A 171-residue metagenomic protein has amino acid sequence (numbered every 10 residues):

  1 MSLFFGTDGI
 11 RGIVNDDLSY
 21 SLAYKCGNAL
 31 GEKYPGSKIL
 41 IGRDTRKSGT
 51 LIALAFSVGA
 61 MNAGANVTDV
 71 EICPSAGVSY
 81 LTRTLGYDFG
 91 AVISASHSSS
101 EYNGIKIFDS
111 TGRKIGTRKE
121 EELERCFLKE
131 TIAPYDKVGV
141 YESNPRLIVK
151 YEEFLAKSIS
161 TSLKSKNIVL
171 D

Functional and structural regions predicted by a protein language model:
M1-G9, E71, L147-Y151: An N-terminal domain-start capping segment
M1-K25: Positively charged, low-complexity intrinsically disordered leader regions
G6, G42, V169-L170: Generic enzyme active-site microenvironment
I13, N103-L170: Gly/Ser/Thr-enriched, mixed-charge loops and adjacent short helices that form phosphate/oxyanion-binding elements
L22-A29, G77, K150-F154: Well-ordered alpha-helical segments embedded in enzymatic catalytic cores
C26-I39, S158-K164: Glycine-rich phosphate/diphosphate-binding loops that line cofactor/substrate pockets in enzymes
G31-T111: Ferredoxin-reductase
